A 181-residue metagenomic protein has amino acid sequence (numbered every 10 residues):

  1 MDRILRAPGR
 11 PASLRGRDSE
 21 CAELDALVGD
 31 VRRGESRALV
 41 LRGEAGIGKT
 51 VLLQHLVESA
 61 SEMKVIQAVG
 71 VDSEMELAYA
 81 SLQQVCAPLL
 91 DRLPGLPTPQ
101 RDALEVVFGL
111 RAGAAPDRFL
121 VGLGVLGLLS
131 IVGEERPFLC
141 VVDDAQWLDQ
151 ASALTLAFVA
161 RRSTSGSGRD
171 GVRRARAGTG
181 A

Functional and structural regions predicted by a protein language model:
M1-A181: Key residue(s) within conserved catalytic/signature motifs
